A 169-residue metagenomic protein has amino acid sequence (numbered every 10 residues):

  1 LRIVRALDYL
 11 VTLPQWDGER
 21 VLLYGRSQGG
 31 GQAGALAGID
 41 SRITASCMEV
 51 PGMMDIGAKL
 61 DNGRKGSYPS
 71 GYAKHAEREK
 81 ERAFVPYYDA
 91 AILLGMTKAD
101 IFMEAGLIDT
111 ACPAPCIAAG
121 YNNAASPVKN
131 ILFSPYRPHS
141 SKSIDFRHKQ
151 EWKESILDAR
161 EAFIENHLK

Functional and structural regions predicted by a protein language model:
L1-P14: Alpha/beta-hydrolase active-site loop
Q15-S27: Alpha/beta-hydrolase fold nucleophile elbow
G25-A35: Glycine-rich nucleophile elbow surrounding the catalytic serine of serine-hydrolase chemistry
G34-R78, F133, I144: Hydrolase active-site cap/lid region
M96-T97, M103-A105: Short beta-strand/loop motif that positions the catalytic acidic residue of the alpha/beta-hydrolase fold
A99, P113-N122: Short alpha-helix in the alpha/beta-hydrolase fold that links the catalytic acid
L107-C112: Acidic catalytic loop of the alpha/beta-hydrolase fold
A118-K169: C-terminal catalytic histidine-bearing segment of alpha/beta-hydrolase fold enzymes
